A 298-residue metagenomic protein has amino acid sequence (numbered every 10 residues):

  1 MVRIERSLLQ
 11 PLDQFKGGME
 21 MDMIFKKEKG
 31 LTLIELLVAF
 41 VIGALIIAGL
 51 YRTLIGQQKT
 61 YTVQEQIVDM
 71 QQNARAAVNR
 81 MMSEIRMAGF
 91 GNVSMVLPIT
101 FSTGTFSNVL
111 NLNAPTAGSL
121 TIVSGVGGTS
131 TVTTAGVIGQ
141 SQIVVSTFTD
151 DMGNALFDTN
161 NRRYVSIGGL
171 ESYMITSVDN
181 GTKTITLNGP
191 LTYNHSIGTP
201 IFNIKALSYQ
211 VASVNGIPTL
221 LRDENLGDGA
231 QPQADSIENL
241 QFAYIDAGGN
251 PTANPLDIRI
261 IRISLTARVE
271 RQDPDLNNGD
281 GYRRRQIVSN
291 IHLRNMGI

Functional and structural regions predicted by a protein language model:
M1-L31: N-terminal leader/signal peptides at the extreme start of proteins
I4-P11, V63, L187, I197: Terminal low-complexity, poorly structured segments
S7, L12, K16-G18, K59 (+3 more regions): Compositionally biased, intrinsically disordered low-complexity segments enriched in polar/proline residues
G17-G18, E28, D69, N73-A76 (+6 more regions): Short linear sequence signals and composition-biased patches located at protein termini or domain-edge surfaces
D22-M82, R86-F90, I298: Aliphatic-rich helix starts adjacent to a transmembrane/signal segment
F40-L54, G139-I143, L220-F242: Amphipathic repeat-derived elements
F101-S196: Autoprocessing Asn-cyclization modules and mimics
